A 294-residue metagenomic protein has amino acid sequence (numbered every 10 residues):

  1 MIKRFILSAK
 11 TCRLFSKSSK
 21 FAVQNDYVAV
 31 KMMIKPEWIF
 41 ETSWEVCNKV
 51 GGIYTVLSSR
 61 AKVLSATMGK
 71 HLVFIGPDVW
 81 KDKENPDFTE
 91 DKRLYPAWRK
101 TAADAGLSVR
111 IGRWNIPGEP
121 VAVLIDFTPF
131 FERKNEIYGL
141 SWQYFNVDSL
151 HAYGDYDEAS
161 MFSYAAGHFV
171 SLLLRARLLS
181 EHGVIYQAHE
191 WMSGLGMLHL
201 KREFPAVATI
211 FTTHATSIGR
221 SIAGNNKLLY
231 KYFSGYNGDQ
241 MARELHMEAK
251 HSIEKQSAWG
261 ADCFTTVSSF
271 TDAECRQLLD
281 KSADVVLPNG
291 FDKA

Functional and structural regions predicted by a protein language model:
I2-I6, F15, D26-A294: Catalytic cores of nucleotide-sugar-dependent glycosyltransferases that transfer UDP/GDP/TDP-activated
